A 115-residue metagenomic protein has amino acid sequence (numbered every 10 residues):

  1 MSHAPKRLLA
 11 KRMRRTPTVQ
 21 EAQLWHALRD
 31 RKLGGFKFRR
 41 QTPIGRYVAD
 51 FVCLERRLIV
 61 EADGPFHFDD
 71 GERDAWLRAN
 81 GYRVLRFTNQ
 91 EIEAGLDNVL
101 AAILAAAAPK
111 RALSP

Functional and structural regions predicted by a protein language model:
M1-F36, A79, E91-A94, A107-P115: Solvent-exposed, charged helical/coil patches that constitute nucleic-acid or partner-interaction surfaces
M13-T18, T42-A106: Basic, amphipathic alpha-helical patches used to engage nucleic acids or provide basic targeting signals, exemplified
